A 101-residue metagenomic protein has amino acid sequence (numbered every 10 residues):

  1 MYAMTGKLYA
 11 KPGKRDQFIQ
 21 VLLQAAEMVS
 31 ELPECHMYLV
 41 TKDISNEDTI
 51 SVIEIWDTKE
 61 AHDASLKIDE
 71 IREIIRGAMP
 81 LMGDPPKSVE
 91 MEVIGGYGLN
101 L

Functional and structural regions predicted by a protein language model:
Y2, L39-D48, I74-L101: Glycine-rich beta-strand-turn "strand-cap" elements at beta-sheet edges
Y2-H36: N-terminal first-folded block
Y2-L8, L39-L66: Short, well-ordered beta-strand segments in beta-rich or mixed alpha/beta enzyme and ligand-binding folds
A10-P12, T58, E92-G95: Non-catalytic surface loops within mature trypsin-like serine protease
G13, E47, D69: Residue-level signal for short amphipathic helical patches enriched in basic/charged and nearby hydrophobic residues
R15-Q17, T49, A61, Y97-N100: Intrinsically disordered, low-complexity acidic/polar segments
Q24-M37, I55-V89: An amphipathic, aromatic/His-enriched active-site/gating alpha helix that lines ligand/cofactor pockets
